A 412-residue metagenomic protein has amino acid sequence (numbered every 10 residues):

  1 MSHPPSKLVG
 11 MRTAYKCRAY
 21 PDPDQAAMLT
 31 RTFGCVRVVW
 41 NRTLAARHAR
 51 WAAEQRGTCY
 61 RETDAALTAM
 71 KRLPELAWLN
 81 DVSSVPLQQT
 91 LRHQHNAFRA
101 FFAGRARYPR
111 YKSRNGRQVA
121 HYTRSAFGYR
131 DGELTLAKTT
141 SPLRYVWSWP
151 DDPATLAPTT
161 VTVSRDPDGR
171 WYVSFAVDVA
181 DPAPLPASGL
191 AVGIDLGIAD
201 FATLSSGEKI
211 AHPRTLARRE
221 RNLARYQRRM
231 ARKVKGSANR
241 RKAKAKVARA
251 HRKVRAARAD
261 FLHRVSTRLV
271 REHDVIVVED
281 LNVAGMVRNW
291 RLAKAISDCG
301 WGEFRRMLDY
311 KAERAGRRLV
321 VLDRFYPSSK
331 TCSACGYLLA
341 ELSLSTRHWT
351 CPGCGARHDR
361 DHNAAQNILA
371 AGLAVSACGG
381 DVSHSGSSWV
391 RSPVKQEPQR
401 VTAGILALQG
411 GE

Functional and structural regions predicted by a protein language model:
M1-E412: Nucleic-acid substrate recognition interfaces
